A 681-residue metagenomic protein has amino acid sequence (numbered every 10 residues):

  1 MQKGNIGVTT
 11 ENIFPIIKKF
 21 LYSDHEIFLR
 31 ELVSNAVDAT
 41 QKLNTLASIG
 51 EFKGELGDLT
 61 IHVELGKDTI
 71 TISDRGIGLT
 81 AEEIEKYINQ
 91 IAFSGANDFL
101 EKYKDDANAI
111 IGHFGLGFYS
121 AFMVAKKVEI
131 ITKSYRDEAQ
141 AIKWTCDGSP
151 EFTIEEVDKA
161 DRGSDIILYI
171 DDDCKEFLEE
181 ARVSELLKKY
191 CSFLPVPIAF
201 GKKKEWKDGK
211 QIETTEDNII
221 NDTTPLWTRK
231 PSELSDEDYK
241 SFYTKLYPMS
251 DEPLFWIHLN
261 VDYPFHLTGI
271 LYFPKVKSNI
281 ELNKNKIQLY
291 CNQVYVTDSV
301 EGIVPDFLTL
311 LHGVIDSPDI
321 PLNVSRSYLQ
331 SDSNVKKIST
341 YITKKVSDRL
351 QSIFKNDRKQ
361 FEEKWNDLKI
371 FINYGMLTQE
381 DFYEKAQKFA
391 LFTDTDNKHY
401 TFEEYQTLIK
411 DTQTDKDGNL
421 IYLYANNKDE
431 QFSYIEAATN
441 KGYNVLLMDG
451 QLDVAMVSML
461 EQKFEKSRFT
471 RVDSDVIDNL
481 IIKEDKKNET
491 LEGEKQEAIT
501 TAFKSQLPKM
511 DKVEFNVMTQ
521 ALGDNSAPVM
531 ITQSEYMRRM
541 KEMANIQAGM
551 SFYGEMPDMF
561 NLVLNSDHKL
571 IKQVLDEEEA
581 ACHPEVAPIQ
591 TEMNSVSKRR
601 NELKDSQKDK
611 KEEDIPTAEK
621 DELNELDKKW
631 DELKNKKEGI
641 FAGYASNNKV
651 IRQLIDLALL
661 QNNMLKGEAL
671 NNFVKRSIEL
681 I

Functional and structural regions predicted by a protein language model:
M1-D172, E176-F177, E185, S192 (+2 more regions): GHKL (Bergerat-fold) ATPase N-terminal catalytic module, capturing the glycine-rich phosphate-binding loop and acidic
I110, V128-E151, D171-C174, A181-I681: GHKL/Bergerat-fold ATPase module in large chromosome/replication-associated machines
